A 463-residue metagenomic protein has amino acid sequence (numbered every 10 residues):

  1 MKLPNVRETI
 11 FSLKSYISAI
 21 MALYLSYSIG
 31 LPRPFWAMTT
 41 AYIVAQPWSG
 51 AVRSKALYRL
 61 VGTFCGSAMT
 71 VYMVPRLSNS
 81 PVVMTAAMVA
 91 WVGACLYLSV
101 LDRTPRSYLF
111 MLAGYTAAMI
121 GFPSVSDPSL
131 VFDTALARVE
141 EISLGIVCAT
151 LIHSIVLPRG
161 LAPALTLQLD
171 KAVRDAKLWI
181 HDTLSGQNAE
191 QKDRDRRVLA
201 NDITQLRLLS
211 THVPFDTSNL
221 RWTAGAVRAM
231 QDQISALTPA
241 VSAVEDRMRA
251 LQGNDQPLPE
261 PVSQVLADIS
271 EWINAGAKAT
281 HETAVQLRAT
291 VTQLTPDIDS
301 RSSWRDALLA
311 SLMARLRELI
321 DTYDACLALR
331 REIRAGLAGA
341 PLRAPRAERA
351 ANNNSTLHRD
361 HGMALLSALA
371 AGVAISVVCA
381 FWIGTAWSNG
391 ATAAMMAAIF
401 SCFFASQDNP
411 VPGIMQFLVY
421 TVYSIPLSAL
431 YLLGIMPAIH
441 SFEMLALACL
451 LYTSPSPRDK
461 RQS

Functional and structural regions predicted by a protein language model:
M1-F215, W222, E332-A335, G339-L342 (+2 more regions): A transmembrane helix-and-boundary motif of multi-pass membrane transporters/channels
M1-K2, S129-A137, L151-A340: Intracellular, membrane-proximal regulatory regions of polytopic membrane proteins
